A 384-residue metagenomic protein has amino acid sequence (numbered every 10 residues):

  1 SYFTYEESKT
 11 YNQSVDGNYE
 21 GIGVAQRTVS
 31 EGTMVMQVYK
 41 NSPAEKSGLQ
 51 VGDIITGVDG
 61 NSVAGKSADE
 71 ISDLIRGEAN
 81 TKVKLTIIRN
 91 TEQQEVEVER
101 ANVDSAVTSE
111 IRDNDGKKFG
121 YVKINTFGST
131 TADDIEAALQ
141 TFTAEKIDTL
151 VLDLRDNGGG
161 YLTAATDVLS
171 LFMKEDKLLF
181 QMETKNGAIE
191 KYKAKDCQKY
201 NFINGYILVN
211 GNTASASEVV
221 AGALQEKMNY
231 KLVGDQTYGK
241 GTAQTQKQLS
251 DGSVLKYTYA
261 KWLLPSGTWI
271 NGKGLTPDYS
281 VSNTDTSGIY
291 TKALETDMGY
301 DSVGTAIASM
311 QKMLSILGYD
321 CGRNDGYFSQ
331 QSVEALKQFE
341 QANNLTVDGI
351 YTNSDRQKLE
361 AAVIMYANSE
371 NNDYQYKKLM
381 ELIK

Functional and structural regions predicted by a protein language model:
S1-M34, K82-K84, I88-E97, V107 (+2 more regions): Extended, small/polar residue-biased N-terminal targeting/export presequences and adjacent propeptide/linker tracts
N18-Y39, K118-Y121, K292, D301-I316 (+1 more regions): PDZ/PDZ-like groove recognition
M34-Q37, E45-V51, D59-S62, D69-K240 (+1 more regions): Cleft-lining beta-strand/loop regions that shape enzyme active-site pockets
A44, M298-V363: A short amphipathic alpha-helical interaction element
G52-I54, S253: Structural motif
I55-T56, V83, I270, L314: Generic structural signal for buried aliphatic residues
L263-T296: Primarily N-terminal secretory
